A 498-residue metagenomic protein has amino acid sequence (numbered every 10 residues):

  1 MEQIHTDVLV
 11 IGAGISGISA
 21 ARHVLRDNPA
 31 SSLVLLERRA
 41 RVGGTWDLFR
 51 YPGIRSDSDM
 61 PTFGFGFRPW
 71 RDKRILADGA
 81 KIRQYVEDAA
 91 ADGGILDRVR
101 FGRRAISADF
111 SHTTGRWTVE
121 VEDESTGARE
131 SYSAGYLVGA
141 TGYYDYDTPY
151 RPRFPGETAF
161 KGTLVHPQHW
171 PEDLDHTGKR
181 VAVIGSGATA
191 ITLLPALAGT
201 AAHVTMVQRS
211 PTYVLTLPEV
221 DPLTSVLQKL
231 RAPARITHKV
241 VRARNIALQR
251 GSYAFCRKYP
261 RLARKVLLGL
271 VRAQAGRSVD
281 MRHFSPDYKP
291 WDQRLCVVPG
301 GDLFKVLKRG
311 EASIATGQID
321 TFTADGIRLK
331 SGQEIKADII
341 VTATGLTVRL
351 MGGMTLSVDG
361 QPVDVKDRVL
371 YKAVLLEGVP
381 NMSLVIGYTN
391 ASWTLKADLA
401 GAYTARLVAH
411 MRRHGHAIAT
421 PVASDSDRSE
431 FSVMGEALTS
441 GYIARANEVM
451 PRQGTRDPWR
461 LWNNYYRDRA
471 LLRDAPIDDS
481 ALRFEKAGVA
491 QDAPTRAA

Functional and structural regions predicted by a protein language model:
M1-A13, S19-A40, T45, A77-A182 (+5 more regions): Flavin (primarily FAD) cofactor-binding/catalytic cores of flavoenzymes
L9-N28, P195-V204, K229-R244, S331-T344 (+2 more regions): Short, charge-rich amphipathic segments
S16, S56-S58, T189: Short linear Ser/Thr-Pro motifs
R38, G43-Y85, P211-L270: Glycine-rich active-site loop/strand segments that organize a redox cofactor
W46, S56, F63-F65, F154 (+4 more regions): Short clusters of hydrophobic/aromatic residues that line enzyme substrate/ligand-binding pockets
V119, S225-V226, A232, P299-G300 (+1 more regions): Short alpha-helix boundary/capping motifs
A190, Y213-T216, S225-Q228, L370 (+1 more regions): C-terminal, flexible cofactor-proximal segment of oxidoreductases
T224-Q228, T237-V241, L248-Q249, Y253 (+9 more regions): Generic detector of well-ordered alpha-helical segments enriched in charged/polar residues, highlighting helical
